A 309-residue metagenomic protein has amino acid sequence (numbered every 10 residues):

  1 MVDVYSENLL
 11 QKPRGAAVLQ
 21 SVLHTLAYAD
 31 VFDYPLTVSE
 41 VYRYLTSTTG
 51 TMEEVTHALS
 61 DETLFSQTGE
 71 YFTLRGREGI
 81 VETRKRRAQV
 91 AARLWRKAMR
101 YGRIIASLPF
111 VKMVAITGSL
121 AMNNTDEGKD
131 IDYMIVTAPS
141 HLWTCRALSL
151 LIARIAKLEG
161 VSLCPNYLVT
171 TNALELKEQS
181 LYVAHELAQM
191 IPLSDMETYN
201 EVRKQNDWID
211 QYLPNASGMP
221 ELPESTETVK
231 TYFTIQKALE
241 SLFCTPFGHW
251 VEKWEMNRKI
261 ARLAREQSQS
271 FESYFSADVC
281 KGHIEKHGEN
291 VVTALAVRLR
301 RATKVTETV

Functional and structural regions predicted by a protein language model:
V2-M113, T117-G128, A138-V309: Catalytic core of pol beta-like nucleotidyltransferases
